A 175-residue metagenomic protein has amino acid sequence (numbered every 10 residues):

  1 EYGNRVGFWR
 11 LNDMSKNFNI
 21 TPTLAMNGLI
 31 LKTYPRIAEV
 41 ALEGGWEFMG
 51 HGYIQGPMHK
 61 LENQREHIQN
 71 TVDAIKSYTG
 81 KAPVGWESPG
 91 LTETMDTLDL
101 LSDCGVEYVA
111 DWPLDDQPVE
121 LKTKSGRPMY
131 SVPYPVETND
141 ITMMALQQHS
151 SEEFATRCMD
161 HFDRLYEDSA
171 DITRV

Functional and structural regions predicted by a protein language model:
E1-G85, G90-S131, A155-V175: Catalytic alpha-helical scaffold of carbohydrate-active enzymes acting on polysaccharides/glycoconjugates
S131-E153, R157: Positively charged, amphipathic and often flexible ligand-engagement surfaces
